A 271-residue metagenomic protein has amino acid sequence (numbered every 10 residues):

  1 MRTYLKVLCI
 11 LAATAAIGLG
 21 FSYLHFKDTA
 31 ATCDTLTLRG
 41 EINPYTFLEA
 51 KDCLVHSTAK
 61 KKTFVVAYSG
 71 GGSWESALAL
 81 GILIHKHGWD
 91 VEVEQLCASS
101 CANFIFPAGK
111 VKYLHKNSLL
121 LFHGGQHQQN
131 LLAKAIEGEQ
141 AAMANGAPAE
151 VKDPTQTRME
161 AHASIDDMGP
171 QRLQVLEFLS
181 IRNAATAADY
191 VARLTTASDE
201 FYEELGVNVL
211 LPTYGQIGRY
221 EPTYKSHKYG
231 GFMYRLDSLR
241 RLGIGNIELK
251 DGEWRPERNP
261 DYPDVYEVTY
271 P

Functional and structural regions predicted by a protein language model:
M1-K6: Positively charged n-region of N-terminal signal peptides that target proteins for export
L8-L19: Hydrophobic membrane-insertion alpha-helices, especially the h-region of bacterial N-terminal signal peptides
G20-D52: STAS-typified acidic loop motif
K60-S76, D90-C97: Short, glycine-/small-residue-enriched flexible loop/hinge segments at domain edges that mediate gating
V65, F106, L239: Terminal peptide-recognition signature
W74-G81, H85: Membrane-embedded segments
H85-A133: Glycine-rich beta-to-alpha active-site loop
K134-V268: Charged, glycine-interspersed solvent-exposed loop segments at helix/strand-loop junctions that cap or gate access
